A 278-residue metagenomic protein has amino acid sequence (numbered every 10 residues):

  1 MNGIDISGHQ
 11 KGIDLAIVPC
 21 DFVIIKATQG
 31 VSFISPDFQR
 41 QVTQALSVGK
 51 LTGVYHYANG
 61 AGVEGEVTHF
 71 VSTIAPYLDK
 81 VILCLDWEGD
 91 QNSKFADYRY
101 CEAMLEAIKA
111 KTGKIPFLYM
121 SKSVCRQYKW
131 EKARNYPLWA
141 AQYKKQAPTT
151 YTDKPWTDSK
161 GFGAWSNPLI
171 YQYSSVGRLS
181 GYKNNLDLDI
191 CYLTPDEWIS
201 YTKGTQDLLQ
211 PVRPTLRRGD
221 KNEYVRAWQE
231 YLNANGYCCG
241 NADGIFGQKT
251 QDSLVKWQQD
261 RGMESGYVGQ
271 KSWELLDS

Functional and structural regions predicted by a protein language model:
M1-I17, A133-Q210: Functionally critical loop-and-helix segments that line ligand-binding/catalytic clefts of soluble enzyme domains
M1-K114: Substrate-binding cleft of extracellular glycoside hydrolase catalytic domains
S7, K203-G244: Acidic, Ser/Thr/Pro/Gly-enriched interdomain connector segments
A27, L46, I74, I108-T112 (+5 more regions): Sec/Tat-exported extracytoplasmic proteins
V81-D158: Catalytic domains of cell-wall/extracellular-matrix polysaccharide-remodeling enzymes, centered on de-N-acetylation
D243, S265-G266: Acidic/polar residues in short coil/turn loops that connect beta-strands within repeat-based beta-sheet scaffolds
L254: Conserved hydrophobic/aromatic packing and binding residues within compact polymer-binding modules
